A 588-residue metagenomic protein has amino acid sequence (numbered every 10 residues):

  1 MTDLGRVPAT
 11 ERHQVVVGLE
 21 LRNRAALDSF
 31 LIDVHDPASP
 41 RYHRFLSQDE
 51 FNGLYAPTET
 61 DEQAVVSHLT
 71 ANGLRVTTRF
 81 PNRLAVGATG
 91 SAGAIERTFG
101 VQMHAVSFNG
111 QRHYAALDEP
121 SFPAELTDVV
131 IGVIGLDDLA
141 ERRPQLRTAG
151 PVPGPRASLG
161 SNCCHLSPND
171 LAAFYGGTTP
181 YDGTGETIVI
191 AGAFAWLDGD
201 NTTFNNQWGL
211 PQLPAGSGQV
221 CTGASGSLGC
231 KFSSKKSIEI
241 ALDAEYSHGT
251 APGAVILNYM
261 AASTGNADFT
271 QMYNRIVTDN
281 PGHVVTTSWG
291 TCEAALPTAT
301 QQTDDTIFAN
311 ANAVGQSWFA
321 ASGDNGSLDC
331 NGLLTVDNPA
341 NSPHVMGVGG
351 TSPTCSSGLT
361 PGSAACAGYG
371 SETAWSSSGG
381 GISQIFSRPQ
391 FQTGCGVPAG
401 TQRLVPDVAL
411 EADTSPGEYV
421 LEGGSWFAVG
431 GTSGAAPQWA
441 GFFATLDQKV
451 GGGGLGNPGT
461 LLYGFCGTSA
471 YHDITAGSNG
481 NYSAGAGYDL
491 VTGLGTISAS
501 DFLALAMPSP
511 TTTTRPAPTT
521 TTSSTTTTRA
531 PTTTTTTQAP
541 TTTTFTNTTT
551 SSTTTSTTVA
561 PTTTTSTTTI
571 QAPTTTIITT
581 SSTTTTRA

Functional and structural regions predicted by a protein language model:
M1-R79, G87, A92-G350, S377-G431 (+4 more regions): Substrate-binding/charge-relay-adjacent region of secreted/lumenal peptidase catalytic domains
R83: Trp-centered recognition loops
L228-C230, T360-S377, I474-T475: Extracellular/mature segments of secreted proteins
T354-T360: Short acidic, Gly/Pro-enriched loop/turn segments at secondary-structure junctions
F442: Walker A/P-loop NTP-binding active-site region of P-loop NTPases, recognizing the glycine-rich GxxxxGKT/S
L446-L490, L494: An often Trp-containing, charged/polar helix-loop segment at the C-terminal end of enzyme catalytic cores
P510-R587: Extracellular mucin-like PTS domains
